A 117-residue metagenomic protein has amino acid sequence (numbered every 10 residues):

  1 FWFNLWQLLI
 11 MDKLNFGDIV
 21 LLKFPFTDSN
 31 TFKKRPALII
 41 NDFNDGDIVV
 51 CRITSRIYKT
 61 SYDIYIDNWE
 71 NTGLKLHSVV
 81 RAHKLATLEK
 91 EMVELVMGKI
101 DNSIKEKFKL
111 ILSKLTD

Functional and structural regions predicted by a protein language model:
F1-D12, T72-D117: C-terminal terminal-subdomain/extension
P25-S29: Short, charged beta-turn/beta-strand-edge "cap" motif at the junction between a beta-strand and an adjacent loop
N30-K33, I39-E70: Compact nucleic-acid interaction/catalytic patches
